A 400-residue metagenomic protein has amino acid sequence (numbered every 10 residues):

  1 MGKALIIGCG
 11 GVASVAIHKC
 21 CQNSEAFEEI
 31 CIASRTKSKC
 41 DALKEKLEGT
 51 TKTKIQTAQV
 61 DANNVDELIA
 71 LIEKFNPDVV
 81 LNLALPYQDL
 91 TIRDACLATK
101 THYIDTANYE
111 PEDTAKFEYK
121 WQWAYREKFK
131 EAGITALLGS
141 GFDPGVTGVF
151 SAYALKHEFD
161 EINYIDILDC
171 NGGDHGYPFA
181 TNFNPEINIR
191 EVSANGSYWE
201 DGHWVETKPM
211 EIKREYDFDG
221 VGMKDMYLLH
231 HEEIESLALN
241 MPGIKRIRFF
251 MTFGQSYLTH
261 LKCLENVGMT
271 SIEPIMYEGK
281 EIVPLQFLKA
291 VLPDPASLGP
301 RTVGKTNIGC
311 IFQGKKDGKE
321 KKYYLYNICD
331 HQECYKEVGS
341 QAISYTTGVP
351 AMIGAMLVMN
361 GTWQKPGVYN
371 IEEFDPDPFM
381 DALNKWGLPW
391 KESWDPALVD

Functional and structural regions predicted by a protein language model:
A4-G11: Conserved N-terminal Rossmann-fold NAD(P)-binding element of oxidoreductases
E29-C31: Short beta-strand element of Class I
T36-K39: Helix N-cap at the beta1-alpha1 junction of Rossmann-like dinucleotide-binding domains, i.e., the first residues
G49-N64: Rossmann-fold cofactor-recognition segment
D61-P77, Q88: Conserved Rossmann-fold cofactor-binding substructure of NAD(P)-dependent oxidoreductases
I72, D78-N82, C96, Y103-I104: N-terminal Rossmann-like NAD(P) cofactor-binding module of classical short-chain dehydrogenase/reductase
A107-I134: Rossmann-fold NAD(P)-binding glycine/threonine-rich loop
K156-D400: C-terminal catalytic/substrate-binding lobe primarily of soluble NAD(P)-dependent oxidoreductases
